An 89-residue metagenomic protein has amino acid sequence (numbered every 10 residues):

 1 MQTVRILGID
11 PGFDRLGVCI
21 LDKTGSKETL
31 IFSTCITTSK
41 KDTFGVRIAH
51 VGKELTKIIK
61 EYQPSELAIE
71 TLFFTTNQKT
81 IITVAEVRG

Functional and structural regions predicted by a protein language model:
M1-G89: Phosphate- and other anionic-substrate recognition elements at nucleic-acid/protein interfaces
